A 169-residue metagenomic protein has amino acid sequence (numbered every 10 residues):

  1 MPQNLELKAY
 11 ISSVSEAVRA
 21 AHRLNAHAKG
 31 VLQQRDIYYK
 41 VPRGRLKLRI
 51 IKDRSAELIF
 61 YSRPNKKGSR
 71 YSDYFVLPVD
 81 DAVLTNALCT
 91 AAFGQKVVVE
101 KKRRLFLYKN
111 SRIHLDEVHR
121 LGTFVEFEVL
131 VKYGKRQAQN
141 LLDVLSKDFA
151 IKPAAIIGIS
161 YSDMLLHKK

Functional and structural regions predicted by a protein language model:
M1-N110, F149-K169: N-terminal strand-loop-strand beta-hairpin
P2, S15-A20, F124-V125, R136-L145: Glyoxalase I/VOC metalloenzyme domain signal
I59-S69, E128-Q139: Short, surface-exposed, charge-dense and proline/glycine-enriched linear segments
Q95, E100-V131: Conserved, surface-exposed functional patches that form binding/active-site neighborhoods
Y133-G158: Mixed-charge, glycine-accented linear interaction segment located at domain edges/termini
